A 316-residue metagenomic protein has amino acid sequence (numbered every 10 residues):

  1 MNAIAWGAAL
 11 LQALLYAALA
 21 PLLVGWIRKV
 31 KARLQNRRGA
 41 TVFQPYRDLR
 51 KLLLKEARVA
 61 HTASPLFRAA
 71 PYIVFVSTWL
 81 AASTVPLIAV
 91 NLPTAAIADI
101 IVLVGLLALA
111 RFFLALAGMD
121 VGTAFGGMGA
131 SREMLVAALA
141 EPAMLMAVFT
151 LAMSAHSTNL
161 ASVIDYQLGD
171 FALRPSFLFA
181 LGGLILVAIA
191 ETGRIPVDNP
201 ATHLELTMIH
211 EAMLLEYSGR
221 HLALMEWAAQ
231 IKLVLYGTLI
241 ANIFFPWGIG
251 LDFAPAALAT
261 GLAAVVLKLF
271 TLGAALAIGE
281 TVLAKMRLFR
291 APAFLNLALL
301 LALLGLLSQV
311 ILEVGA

Functional and structural regions predicted by a protein language model:
A8-L19, A95-A108, D170-E191, L258-G261: Alpha-helical transmembrane segments
P21-V30, L109-G118, G182-N199, F270-G279: Transmembrane alpha-helical segments that form the membrane-embedded catalytic/substrate-channel core of multi-pass
N36-L53, N199-H221: Juxtamembrane inter-helical linkers in multi-pass membrane proteins
D48-F67, A124-M128, L214-H221: Cytosolic juxtamembrane amphipathic/interface segments immediately preceding and feeding into a transmembrane helix
S83, V102-A117, A138-A155: Mid-bilayer segments of alpha-helical transmembrane spans in multi-pass integral membrane proteins that mediate
P93-A96, T150-A180: Juxtamembrane/interfacial segments at transmembrane-helix boundaries in multi-pass membrane proteins
A275-A302: Interfacial loop-to-transmembrane junctions
G305-A316: Juxtamembrane boundary at the C-terminal end of a transmembrane helix
